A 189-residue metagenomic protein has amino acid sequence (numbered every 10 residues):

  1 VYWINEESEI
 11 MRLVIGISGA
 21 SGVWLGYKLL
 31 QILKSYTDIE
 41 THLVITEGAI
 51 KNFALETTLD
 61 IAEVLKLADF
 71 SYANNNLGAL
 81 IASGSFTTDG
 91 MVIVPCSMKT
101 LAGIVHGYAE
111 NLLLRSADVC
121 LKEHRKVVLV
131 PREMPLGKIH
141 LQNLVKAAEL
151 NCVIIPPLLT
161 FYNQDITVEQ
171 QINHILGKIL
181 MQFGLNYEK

Functional and structural regions predicted by a protein language model:
V1-I10: Short, Lys/Arg-enriched N-terminal segments with co-localized hydrophobic residues within the first ~10-30 amino acids
M11-V128, M134-K189: A cross-family phosphate/adenosyl-ligand binding-site feature
